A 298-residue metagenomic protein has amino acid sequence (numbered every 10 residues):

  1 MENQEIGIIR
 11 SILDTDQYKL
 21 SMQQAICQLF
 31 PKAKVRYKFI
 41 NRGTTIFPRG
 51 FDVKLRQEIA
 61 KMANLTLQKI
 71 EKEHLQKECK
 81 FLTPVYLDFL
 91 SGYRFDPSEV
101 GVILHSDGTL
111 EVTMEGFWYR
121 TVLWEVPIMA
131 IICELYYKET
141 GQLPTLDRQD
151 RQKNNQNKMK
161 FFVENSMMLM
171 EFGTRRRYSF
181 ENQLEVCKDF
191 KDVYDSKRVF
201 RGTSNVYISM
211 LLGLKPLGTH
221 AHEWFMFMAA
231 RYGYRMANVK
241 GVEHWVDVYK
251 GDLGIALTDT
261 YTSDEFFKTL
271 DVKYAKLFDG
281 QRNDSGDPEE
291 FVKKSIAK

Functional and structural regions predicted by a protein language model:
M1-G241, V246-D247: Ordered alpha/beta subdomains of enzyme catalytic regions
M1-N3, L212-K298: Glycine-rich phosphate/ribose-binding loops and adjacent secondary-structure elements that form binding surfaces
